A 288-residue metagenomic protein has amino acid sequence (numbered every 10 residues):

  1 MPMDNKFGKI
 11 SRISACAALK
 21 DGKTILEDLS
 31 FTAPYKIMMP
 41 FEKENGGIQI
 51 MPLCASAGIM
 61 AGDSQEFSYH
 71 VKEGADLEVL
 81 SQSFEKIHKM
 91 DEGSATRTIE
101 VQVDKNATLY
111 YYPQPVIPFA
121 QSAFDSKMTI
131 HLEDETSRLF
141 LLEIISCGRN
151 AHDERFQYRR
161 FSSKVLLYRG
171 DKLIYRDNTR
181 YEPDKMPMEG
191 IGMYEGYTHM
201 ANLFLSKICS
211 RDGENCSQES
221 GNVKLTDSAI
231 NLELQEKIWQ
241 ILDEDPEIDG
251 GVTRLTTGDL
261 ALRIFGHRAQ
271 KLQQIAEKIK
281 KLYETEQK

Functional and structural regions predicted by a protein language model:
M1-P115, A120: N-terminal, charged/glycine-rich beta-strand/loop interface patches
P2-I10, C16-T32, T96, Q102-A107 (+6 more regions): N-terminal intrinsically disordered, cationic/polar leader segments that include organellar targeting peptides
L19, L132-D134, L255: A generic beta-sheet turn/junction motif
Y35-M39, H88-S94, Q121-A123, N150-E154 (+2 more regions): A short, polar/proline- and glycine-enriched secondary-structure boundary/capping micro-motif
K72, Y112, H131-E133, L142 (+1 more regions): Feature marks extracellular polysaccharide-active and adherence modules
V79, R138-L142: Short, hydrophobic/aromatic beta-strand segments
I145-K288: A structural signal for small-residue-enriched, beta-sheet-centric alpha/beta enzyme cores and oligomeric scaffold folds
